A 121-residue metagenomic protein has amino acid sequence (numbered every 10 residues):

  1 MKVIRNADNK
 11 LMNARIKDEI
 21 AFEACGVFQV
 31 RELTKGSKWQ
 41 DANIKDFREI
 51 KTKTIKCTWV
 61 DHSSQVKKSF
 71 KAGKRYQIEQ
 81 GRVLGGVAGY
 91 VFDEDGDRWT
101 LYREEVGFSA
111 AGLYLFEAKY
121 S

Functional and structural regions predicted by a protein language model:
M1-N9, E49-S63, G112-Y120: SH3-family beta-barrel domains
L11, R15-A42, T58-S109: Basic/aromatic-rich interaction segments and small domains that mediate binding to polyanionic partners
Q40-K45, K53: Generic detection of short hydrophobic beta-strand segments and adjacent strand-loop junctions
D46, I50-K51, Q80, T100-E105 (+1 more regions): Cysteine-nucleophile amide-bond enzymes
